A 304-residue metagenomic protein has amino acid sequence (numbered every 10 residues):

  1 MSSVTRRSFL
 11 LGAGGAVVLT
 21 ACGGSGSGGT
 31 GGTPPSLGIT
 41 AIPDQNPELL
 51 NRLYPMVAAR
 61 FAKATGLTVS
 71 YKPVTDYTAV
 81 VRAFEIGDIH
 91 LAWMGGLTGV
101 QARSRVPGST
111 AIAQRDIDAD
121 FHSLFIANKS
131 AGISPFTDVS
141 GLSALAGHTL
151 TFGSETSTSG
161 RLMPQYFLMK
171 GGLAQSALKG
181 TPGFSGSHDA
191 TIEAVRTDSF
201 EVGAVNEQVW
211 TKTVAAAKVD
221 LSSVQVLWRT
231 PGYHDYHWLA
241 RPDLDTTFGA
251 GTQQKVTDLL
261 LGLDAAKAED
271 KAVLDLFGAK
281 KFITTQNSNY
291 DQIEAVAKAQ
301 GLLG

Functional and structural regions predicted by a protein language model:
M1-V17, G23: N-terminal secretory signal peptides and thylakoid transit peptides that target proteins across membranes
G23-T30: Bacterial lipoprotein signal-peptidase II cleavage site
P34-A41, Q45-M56, Y233, L239-A240 (+1 more regions): An extracytoplasmic/periplasmic, membrane-proximal ligand-sensing/linker region
M56-G66, T158-F184, V214-V219: Ligand-binding cleft/hinge of the Venus flytrap
K72-R82, L97, L178-E193: Short helix-initiation/N-cap motifs at beta->coil->alpha
W93-V106, F167-K170, R196, E201-S222: A ligand-binding cleft/hinge motif common to bilobed small-molecule-binding domains
S109-D118, L178-T181, V214-G232: Short beta-strand->loop
R115-G171: A conserved helix-loop-strand patch within extracytoplasmic ligand-binding domains of the periplasmic binding
